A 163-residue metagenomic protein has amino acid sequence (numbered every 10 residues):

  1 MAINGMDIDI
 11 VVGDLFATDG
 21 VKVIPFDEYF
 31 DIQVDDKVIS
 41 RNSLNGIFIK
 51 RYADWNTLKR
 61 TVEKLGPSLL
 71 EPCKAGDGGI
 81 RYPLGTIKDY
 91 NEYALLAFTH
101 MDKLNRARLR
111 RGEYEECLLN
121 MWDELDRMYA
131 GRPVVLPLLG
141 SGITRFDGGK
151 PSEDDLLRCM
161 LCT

Functional and structural regions predicted by a protein language model:
M1-T163: Macrodomain-like recognition of ADP-ribose-binding/processing modules
